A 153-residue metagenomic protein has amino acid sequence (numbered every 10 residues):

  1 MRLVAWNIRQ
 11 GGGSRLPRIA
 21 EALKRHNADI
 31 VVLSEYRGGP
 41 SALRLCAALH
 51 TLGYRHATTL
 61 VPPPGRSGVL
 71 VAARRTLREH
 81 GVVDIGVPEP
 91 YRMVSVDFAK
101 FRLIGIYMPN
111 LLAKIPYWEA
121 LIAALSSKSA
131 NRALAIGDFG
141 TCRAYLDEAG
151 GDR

Functional and structural regions predicted by a protein language model:
M1-T51, T58, G65-S67: N-terminal, active-site-proximal structural segment of metallo-dependent hydrolase catalytic domains
L3, L77-E79, A133: Hydrophobic anchor at the start of a short beta-strand that flanks the dinucleotide cofactor-binding loop
R15-L16, E89, Y117, L121: Amphipathic coiled-coil/heptad-repeat helices and related helical stalk/stem segments that mediate oligomerization
V32, L103-G105, A133-D138: A structural signal for short, well-ordered beta-strand segments and their strand-loop junctions that often border
Y36-P116: Structured beta-strand-rich core segments of catalytic domains in phosphoester-bond hydrolases
A47, L52-G53, E119-R153: Metal-dependent phosphoesterases centered on the DNase I-like endonuclease/exonuclease/phosphatase
